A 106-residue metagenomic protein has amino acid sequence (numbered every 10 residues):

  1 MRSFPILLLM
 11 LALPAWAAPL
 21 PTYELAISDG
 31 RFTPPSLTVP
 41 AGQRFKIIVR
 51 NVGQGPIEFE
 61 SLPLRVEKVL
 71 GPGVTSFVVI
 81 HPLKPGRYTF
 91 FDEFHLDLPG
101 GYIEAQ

Functional and structural regions predicted by a protein language model:
M1-F4: Positively charged n-region of N-terminal signal peptides that target proteins for export
A12-A17: N-terminal signal peptide c-region/cleavage motif recognized by signal peptidases
A18-E24, R31, L70-Q106: Extracellular/periplasmic metallocenter environments
P35, Q43-I47: Structural beta-strand segments of beta-rich domains
P35-L37, R65-V69, V79: Beta-strand-rich interaction surfaces with strong enrichment in secreted/lumenal proteins
F45, G55-I57, P99-G101: Short beta-strand/loop motifs in extracellular/secreted proteins, especially within beta-sandwich accessory domains
V49-N51: Asparagine-centered strand-capping/turn motif at beta-strand->loop junctions
I57-P63: Change to "...patches in solvent-exposed regions of secreted, membrane-anchored, or virion-exposed structural
